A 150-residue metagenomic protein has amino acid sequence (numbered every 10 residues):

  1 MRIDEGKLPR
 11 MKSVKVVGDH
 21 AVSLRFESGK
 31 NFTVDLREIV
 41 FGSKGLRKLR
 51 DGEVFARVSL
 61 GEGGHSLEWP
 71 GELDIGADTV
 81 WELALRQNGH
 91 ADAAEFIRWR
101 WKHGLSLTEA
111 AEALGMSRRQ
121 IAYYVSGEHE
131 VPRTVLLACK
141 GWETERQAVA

Functional and structural regions predicted by a protein language model:
M1-A150: Motif-centric detector for short Cys/His coordination patterns
